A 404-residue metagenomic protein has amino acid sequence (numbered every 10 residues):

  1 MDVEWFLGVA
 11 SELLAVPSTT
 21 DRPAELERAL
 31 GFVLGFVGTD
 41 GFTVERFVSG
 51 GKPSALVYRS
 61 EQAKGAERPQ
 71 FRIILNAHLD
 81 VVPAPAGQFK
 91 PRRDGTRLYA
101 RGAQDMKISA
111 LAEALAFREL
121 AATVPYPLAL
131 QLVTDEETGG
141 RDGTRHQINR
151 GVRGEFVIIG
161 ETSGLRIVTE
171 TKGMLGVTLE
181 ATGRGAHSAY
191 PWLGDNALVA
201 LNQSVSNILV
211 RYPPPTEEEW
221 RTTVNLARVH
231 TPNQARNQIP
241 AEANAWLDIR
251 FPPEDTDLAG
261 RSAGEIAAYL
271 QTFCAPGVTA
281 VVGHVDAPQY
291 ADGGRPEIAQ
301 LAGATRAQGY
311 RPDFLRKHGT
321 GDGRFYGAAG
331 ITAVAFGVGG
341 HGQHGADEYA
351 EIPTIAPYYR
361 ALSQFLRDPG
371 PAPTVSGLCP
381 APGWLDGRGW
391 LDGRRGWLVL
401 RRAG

Functional and structural regions predicted by a protein language model:
M1, S18, L175-W384, G393 (+1 more regions): Metal-dependent amide/peptide-bond hydrolase catalytic core, centered on the "pita-bread" metallohydrolase fold
M1-R101, V124, G323: Acidic/His- and Gly-rich active-site-bordering loop/insert found across diverse amide/peptide-bond hydrolases
T19, H78-D80, D135, S163 (+2 more regions): Active-site beta-loop-alpha junctions enriched in small/polar residues
R72-I74, L98, R153-I159, T178 (+1 more regions): Short glycine-aspartate micro-motif
D80-D94, T169-E180, V334: Acidic-glycine-rich active-site phosphate/pyrophosphate-binding loop
D94, A116-L130, I208-E217, P371-P373: Phosphate-handling active-site elements
R97-A112, H187, D322: Glycine/serine-rich anion-binding loops at beta->alpha junctions that coordinate negatively charged ligand groups
M106-G176: Acidic/histidine-rich catalytic neighborhood of metal-dependent amide-processing enzymes
